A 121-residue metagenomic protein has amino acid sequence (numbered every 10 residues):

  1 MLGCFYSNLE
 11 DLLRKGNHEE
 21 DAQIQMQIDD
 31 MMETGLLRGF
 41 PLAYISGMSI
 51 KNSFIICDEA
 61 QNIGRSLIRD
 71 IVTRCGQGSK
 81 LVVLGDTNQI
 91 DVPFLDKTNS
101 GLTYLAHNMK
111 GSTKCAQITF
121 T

Functional and structural regions predicted by a protein language model:
M1-N52, N62-T121: Conserved helicase motor core of SF1/SF2 NTP-dependent helicases
I56-C57: Hydrophobic residues in beta-strands of the RecA-like P-loop NTPase core, especially within AAA+ ATPase
